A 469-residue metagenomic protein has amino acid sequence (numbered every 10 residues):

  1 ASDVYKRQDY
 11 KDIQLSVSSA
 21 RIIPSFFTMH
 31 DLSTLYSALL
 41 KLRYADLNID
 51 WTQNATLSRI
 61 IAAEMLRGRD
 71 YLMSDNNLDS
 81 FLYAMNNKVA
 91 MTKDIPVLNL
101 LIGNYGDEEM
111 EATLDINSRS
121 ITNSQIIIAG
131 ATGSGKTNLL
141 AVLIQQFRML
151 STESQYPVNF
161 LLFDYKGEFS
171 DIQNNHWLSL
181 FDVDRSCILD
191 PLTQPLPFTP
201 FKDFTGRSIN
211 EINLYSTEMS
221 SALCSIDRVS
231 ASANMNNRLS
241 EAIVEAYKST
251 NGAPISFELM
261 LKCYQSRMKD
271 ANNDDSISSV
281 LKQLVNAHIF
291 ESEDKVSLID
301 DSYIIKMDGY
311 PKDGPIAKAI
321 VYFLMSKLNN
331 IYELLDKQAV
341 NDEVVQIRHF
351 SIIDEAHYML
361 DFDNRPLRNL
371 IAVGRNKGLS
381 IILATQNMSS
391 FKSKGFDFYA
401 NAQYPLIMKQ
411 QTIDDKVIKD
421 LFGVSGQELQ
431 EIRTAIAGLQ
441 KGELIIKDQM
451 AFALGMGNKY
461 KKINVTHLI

Functional and structural regions predicted by a protein language model:
A1-Y5: Short, small-residue-biased leader/transition segments that mark boundaries at the very start of proteins
R7-Y44: Short, positively charged interaction helices/loops
S33-A84: Phospho-regulated, low-complexity intrinsically disordered regions of nuclear gene-regulatory and chromatin-associated
L72-A131, L139, L150-E153, L454: Basic- and hydrophobic-enriched, low-structure N-terminal and domain-boundary segments that flank ATP-binding catalytic
L101, D107, V142-L379, K392-K394 (+1 more regions): P-loop NTPase motor domains
I116, F391-I469: P-loop NTPase motor core of the ASCE superfamily
K136: Conserved lysine of the Walker
T385: H-loop/switch region of ABC-family ATPase nucleotide-binding domains
